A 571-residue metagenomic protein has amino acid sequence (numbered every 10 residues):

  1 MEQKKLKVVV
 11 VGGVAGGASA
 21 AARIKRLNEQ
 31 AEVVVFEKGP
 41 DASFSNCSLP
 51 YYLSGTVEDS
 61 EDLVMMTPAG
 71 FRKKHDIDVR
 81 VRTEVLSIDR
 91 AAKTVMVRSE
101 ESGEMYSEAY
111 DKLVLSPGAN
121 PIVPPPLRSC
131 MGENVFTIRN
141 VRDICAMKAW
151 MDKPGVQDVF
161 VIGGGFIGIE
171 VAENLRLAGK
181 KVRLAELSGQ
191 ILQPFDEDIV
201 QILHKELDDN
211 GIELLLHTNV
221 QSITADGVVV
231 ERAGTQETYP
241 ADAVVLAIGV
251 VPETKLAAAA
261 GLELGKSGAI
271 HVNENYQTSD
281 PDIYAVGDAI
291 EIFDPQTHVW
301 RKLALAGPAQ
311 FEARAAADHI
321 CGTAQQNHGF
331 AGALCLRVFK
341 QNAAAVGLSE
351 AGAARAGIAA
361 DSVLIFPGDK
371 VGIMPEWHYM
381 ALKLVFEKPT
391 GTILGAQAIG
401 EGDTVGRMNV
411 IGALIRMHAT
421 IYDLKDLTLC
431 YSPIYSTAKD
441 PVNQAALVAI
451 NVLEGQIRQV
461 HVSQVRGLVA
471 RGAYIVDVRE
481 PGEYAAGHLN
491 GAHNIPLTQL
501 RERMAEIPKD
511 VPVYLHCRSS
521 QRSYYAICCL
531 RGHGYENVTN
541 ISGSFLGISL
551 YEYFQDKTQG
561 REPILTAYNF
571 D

Functional and structural regions predicted by a protein language model:
E2-L6, G13, R26, A289-G402 (+3 more regions): Mid-to-C-terminal Rossmann-like scaffold of FAD/NAD(P)H-dependent oxidoreductases
E2-R80, A172-F195, A333, G406 (+2 more regions): Beta1-alpha1 glycine-rich phosphate/pyrophosphate-binding loop at the start of Rossmann-like nucleotide-binding domains
R23-Y110, L127, D196-E213, E350-G352 (+1 more regions): N-terminal Rossmann-like dinucleotide/flavin-binding domain of flavoprotein oxidoreductases that bind FAD/FMN
Q30-E32, K74, R80-E101, E108 (+2 more regions): A Rossmann-like FAD-binding core segment of flavoenzymes
V64, D158-V159, F166-S222, L305-A309 (+2 more regions): Rossmann-like dinucleotide-binding cores of NAD(P)H-dependent redox enzymes
L115-A178, E213, K266, V272-E274 (+3 more regions): Glycine-rich dinucleotide-binding loop and its adjacent helix/turn
M131-G155, D226-V229, T238-A315, V410 (+1 more regions): FAD-site-proximal beta/loop scaffold in flavoenzymes
Y422-P433, T437-Q464, L468-Y474, P481-Y514 (+1 more regions): Rhodanese-like catalytic fold shared by cysteine-dependent sulfurtransferases and DSP/PTP-type phosphatases
